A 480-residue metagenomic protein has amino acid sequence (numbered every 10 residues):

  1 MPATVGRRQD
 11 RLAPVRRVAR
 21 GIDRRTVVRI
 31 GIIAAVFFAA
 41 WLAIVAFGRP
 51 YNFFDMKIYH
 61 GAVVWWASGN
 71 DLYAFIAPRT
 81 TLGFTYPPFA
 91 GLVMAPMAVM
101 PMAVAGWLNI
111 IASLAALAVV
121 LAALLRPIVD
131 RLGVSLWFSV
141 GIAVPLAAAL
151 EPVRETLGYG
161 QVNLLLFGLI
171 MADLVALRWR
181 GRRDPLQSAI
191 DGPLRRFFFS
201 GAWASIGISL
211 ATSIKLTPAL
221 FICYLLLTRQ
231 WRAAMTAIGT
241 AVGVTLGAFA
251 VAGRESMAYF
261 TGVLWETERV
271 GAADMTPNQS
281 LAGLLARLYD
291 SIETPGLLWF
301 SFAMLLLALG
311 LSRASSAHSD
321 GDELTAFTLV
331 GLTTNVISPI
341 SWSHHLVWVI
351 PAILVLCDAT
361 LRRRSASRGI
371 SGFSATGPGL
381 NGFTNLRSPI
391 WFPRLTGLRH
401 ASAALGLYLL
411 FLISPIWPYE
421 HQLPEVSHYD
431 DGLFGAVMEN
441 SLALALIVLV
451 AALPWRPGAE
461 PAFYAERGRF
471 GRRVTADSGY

Functional and structural regions predicted by a protein language model:
M1-L42, V134-G141, L449-Y480: Start-transfer (signal-anchor) and selected internal transmembrane alpha helices of multi-pass inner/ER membrane
H60-T80, S256-E266: Extracytosolic helix-loop segments that constitute the early lumenal/periplasmic catalytic or substrate-binding loops
T80-W107, M275-Y289: Short hydrophobic/aromatic helix or loop-helix immediately within or flanking a transmembrane segment in polytopic
L82, A95, G160-V162, F221 (+1 more regions): Membrane-water interface signatures at transmembrane helix termini and the short loops that connect adjacent helices
I111-G133, G141, P145, M304-S315: Transmembrane-helix motifs of polytopic, lipid-linked glycan transferases
L165-R182, A352-L356: Specific aromatic-rich, kink-prone transmembrane helix
N278-S338, A404, Y408: Aromatic/glycine/proline-enriched transmembrane-helix motif characteristic of membrane-embedded glycan-assembly enzymes
C357-L361, I390, R394-Y480: Aromatic-enriched
